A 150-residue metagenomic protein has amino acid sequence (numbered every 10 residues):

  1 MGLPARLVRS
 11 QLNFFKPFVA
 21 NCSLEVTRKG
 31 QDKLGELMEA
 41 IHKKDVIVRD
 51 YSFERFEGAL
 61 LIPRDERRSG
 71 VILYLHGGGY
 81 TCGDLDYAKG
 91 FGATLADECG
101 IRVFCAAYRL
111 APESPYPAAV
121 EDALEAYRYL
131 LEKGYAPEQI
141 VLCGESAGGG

Functional and structural regions predicted by a protein language model:
M1-E66: A glycine/proline-hinged amphipathic helix-loop "lid/cap" segment that gates access to hydrophobic ligand pockets
D45, R55, G100, P137-Q139: A generic structural signal for alpha->beta connector loops
G58, L73, L95, Y116-G150: Short strand-loop-helix active-site module centered on a catalytic nucleophile
S69-G78: Short beta-strand element of the alpha/beta-hydrolase
T81-D84, P112-P115: A generic structural signal for short coil/turn motifs at secondary-structure boundaries
C82-A93: The serine-hydrolase catalytic nucleophile loop
G92-S114: Conserved alpha/beta-hydrolase
